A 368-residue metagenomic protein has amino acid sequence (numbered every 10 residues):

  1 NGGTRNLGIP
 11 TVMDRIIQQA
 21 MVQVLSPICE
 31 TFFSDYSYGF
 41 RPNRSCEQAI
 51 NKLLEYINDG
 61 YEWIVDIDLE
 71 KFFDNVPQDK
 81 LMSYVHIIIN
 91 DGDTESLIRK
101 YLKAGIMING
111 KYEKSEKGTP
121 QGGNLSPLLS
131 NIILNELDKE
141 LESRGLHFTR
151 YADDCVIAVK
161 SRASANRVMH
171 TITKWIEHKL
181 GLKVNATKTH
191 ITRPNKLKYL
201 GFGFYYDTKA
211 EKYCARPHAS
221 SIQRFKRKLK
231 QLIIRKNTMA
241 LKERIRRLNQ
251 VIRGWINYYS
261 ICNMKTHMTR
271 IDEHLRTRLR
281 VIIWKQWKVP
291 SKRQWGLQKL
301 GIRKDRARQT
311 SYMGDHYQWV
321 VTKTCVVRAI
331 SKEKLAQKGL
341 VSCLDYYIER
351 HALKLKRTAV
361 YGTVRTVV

Functional and structural regions predicted by a protein language model:
N1, C29-F33, E62-W63, Q78-D79 (+5 more regions): Short acidic (Asp/Glu) and glycine-rich catalytic loops that position anionic groups and cofactors
N1, F32-K198: Conserved polymerase palm-domain catalytic core
V12-V22, I50, L54, M82: Duplex nucleic acid-engaging cores and interfaces of nucleic-acid transaction enzymes
Q19, Q23-Y36: Electropositive, glycine- and tryptophan-enriched low-complexity nucleic-acid-binding patches
K103, K179-R246, Q250-R253: A conserved non-catalytic segment of reverse transcriptases and RNA-directed RNA polymerases corresponding to the late
R244-P290, Q294-Q298: Non-catalytic, peripheral interaction segments enriched in hydrophobic/basic residues
R278, I283, W287-R365: Extended C-terminal regions of large enzymes
